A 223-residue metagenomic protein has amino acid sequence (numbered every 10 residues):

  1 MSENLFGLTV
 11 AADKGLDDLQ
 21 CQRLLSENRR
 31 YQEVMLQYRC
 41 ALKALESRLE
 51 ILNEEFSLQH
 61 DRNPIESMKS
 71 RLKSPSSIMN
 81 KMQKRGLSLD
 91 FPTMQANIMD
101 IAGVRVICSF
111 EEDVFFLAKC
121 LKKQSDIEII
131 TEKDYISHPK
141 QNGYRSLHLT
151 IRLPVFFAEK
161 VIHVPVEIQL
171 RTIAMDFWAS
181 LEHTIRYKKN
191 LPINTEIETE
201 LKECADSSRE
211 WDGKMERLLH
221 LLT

Functional and structural regions predicted by a protein language model:
S2-L42, E46-E55, V166-T223: An acidic, glycine-/histidine-flanked metal-binding catalytic module
K14, E33-Q37, P64-M68, M94-Q95 (+1 more regions): Glycine-rich, low-complexity intrinsically disordered segments
V34, Y38, L42, P75 (+2 more regions): Generic alpha-helical secondary structure
A41, I98-D100, G143: Solvent-exposed loop and beta-edge segments used for protein-protein assembly and interaction
L42, E46, E50, M79 (+1 more regions): Generic solvent-exposed, charged/amphipathic alpha-helical segments that serve as macromolecular interface scaffolds
E55, H60-I101: A glycine-rich, hydrophobic loop/mini-helix early in the fold
Q95, C108-M215: Long beta-strand-rich cores associated with HINT superfamily self-processing modules
I101-I107: Terminal, regulation- and interaction-focused segments at domain boundaries
